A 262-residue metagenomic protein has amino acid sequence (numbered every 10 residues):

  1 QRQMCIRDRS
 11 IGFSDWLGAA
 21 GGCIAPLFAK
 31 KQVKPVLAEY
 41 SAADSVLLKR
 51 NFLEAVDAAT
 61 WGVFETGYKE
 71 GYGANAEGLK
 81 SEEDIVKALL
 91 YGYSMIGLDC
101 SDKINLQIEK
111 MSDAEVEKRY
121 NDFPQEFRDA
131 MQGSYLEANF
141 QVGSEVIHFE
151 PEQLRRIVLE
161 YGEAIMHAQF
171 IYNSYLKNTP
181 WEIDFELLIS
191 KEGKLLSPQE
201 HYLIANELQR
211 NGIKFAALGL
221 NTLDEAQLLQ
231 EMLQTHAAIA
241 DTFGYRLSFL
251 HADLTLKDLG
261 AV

Functional and structural regions predicted by a protein language model:
R2-I6: Short, small-residue-biased leader/transition segments that mark boundaries at the very start of proteins
R7-F13, V36-S45, E54-A55, G71: Extended, well-ordered protein cores
G18-S41, A88-M95: Catalytic domains of carbohydrate-active enzymes, especially glycoside hydrolases
C23, S45-L47, T66-Y68: Regulatory and interdomain segments flanking nucleotide-handling catalytic cores in signaling/defense enzymes
I24, I204, H236: Aromatic/hydrophobic pocket-lining residues that form π-stacking "cages" and hydrophobic walls in ligand
K34, E54-L233, T242-S248, A261: Active-site-facing alpha/beta catalytic cores
K257: Bacterial c-di-GMP phosphodiesterase catalytic domain signature
